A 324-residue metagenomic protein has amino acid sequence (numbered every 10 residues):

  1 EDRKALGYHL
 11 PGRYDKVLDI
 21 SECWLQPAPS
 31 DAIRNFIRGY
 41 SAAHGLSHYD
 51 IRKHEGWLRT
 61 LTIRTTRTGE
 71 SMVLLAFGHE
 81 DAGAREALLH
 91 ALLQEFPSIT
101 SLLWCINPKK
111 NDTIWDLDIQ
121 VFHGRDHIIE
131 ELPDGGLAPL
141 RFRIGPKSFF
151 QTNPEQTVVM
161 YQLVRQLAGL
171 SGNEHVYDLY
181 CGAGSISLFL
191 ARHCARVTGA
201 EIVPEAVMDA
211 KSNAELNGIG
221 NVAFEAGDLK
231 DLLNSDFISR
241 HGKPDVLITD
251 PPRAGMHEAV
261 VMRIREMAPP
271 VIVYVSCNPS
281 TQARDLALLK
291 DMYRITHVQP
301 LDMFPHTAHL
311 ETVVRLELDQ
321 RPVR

Functional and structural regions predicted by a protein language model:
E1, F36, Y40, T60 (+3 more regions): Peripheral terminal and linker regions in Fe-S/redox and tRNA-modifying enzymes
E1-D50, T68, A82: Extended interfacial segments that mediate partner engagement and assembly in macromolecular machines
D2, R67-G69, S98, A308: Short flexible coil/turn linkers enriched for glycine and charged/polar residues that connect secondary-structure
G7-L10, L74-A76, A210: Short, acidic/hydrophobic/Gly-rich beta-strand patch recurrent on exposed beta strands that often constitutes part
P11, R64, A76-G78, E317-D319: Solvent-exposed residues in well-ordered beta-strands and their adjoining turns, especially edge/terminal strands
H54-T68: Short edge beta-strands and adjacent turn/loop segments
I63, G69-G78, R141-G145, V246: Short, aliphatic-rich beta-strand segments
A84-R324: Rossmann-like S-adenosyl-L-methionine
